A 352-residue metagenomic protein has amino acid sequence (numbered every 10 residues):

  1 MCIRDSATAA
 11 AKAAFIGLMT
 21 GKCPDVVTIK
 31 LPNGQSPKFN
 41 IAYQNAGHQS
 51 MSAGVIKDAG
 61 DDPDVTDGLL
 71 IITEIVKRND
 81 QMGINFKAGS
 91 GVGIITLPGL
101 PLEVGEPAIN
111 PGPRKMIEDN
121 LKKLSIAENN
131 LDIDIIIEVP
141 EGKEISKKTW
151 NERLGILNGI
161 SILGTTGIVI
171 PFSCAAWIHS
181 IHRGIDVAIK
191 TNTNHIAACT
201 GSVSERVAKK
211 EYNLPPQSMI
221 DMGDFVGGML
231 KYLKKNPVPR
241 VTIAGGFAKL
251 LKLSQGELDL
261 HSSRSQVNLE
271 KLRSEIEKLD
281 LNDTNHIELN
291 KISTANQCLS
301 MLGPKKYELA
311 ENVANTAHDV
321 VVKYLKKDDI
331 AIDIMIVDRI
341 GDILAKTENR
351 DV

Functional and structural regions predicted by a protein language model:
M1-S6: Conserved small/polar residues in nucleotide/adenosyl-binding loops
A7-L18, T73, I117, L121 (+5 more regions): Buried hydrophobic packing segments
G17-T28, A176, S180, G184: Phosphate-handling active-site elements
K22-P24, H48-S50, D67-L70, N79-I84 (+6 more regions): Short coil/turn connectors at secondary-structure junctions
T28-K87: Glycine-rich, N-terminal phosphate-binding loop and its surrounding beta-alpha-beta segment
S90-I94, G99-S204: Glycine-rich, mobile lid/loop segments that gate access to catalytic sites or pores
L154-I160, T165-N312, D319-D329, D333-R339: A structural signal for small-residue-enriched, beta-sheet-centric alpha/beta enzyme cores and oligomeric scaffold folds
L344-V352: C-terminal, non-catalytic interaction/recognition modules in large multi-subunit enzymes and RNPs
